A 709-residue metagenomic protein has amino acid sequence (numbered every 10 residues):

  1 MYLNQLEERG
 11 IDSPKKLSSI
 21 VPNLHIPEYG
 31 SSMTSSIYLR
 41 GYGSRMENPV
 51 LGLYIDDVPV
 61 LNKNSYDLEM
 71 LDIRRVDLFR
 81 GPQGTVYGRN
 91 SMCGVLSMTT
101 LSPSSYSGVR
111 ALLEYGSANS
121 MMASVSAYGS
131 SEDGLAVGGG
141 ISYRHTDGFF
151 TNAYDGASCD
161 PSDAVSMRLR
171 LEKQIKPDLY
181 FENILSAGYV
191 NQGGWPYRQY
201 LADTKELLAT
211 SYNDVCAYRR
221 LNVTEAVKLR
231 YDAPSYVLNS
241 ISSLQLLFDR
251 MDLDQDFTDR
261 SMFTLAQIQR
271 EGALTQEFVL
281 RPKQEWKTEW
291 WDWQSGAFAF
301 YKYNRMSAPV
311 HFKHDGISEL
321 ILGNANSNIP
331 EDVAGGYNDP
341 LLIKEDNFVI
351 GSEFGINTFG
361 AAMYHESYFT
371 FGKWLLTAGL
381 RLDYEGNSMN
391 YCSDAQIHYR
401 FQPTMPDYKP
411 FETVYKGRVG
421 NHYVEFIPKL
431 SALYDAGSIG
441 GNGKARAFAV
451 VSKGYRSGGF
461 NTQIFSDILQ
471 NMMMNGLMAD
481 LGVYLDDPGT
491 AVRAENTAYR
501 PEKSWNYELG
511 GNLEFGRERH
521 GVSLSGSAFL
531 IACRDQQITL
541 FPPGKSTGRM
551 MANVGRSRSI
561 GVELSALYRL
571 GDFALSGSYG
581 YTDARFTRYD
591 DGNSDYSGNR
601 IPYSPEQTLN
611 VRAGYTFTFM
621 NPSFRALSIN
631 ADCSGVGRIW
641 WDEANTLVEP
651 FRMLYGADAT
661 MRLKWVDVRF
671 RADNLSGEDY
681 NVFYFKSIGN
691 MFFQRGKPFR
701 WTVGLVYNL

Functional and structural regions predicted by a protein language model:
K15, S36-G41, Y54, L78 (+2 more regions): N-terminal periplasmic accessory domains that precede and gate Gram-negative outer-membrane beta-barrel machines
K15-V58: Extracytoplasmic beta-strand/coil segments of soluble accessory domains associated with Gram-negative outer-membrane
D56-R80: Short acidic/polar hinge/loop motifs at secondary-structure boundaries that mediate gating or recognition
G108-R110, Y115-T146, F150, Y154-G193 (+7 more regions): Transmembrane beta-barrel wall of Gram-negative outer-membrane proteins
T151-A157, W195-S211, D256-F263, H311-I350 (+5 more regions): Solvent-exposed loop segments that connect transmembrane elements
K228-A233, V237-L253, F448-V450, M473-A552 (+2 more regions): Membrane-embedded beta-barrel scaffold of Gram-negative outer-membrane proteins
R281-P282, W286, Q294-G296, F300 (+5 more regions): Gram-negative outer-membrane beta-barrel transporters
Y455, C633-D642, A657-L709: C-terminal beta-signal and adjacent terminal beta-strands/loops of Gram-negative outer-membrane beta-barrel proteins
